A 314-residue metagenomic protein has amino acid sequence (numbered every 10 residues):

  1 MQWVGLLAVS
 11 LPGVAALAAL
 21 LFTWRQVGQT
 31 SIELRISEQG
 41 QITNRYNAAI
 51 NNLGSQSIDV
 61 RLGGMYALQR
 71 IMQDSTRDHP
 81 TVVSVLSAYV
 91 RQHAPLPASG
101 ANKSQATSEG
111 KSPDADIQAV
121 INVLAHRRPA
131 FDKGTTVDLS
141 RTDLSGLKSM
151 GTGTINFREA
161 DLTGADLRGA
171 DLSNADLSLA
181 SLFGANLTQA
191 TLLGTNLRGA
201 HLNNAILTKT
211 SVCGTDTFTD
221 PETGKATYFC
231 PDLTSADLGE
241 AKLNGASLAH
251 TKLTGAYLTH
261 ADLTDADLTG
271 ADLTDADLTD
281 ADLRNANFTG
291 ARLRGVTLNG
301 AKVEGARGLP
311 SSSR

Functional and structural regions predicted by a protein language model:
M1-R91, P310: Membrane-proximal alpha-helical anchors
L6-G13, R25, D59-R61, D78 (+6 more regions): Positions within the helices of HEAT/ARM-like alpha-solenoid repeats
L68, L86, I117, I121-L124: Hydrophobic core/packing positions within alpha-helical solenoid repeats
I71, Y89, R127-F131, T142: TPR/TPR-like alpha-solenoid repeats
Q92-P95, H126: Membrane-proximal, non-transmembrane interaction modules that couple membrane proteins to downstream assemblies
K133-R314: Tandem repeat scaffolds
